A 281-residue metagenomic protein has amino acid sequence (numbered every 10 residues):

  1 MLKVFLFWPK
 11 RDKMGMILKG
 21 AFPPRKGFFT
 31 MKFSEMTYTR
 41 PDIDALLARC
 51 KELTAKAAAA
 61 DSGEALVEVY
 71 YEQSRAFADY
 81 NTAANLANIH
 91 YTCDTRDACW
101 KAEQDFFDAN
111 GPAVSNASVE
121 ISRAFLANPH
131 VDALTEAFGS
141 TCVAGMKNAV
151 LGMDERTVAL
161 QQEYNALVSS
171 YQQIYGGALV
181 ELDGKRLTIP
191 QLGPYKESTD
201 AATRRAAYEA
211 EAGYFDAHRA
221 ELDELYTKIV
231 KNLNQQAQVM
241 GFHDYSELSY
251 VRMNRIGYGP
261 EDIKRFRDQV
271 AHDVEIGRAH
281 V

Functional and structural regions predicted by a protein language model:
L2-W8: Hydrophobic alpha-helical signal peptides and transmembrane signal-/tail-anchor segments that drive secretory-pathway
K3, G20, D108-P112: Residue-level detector of intrinsically disordered, flexible termini and proteolytic processing junctions
P9-K19, T30: Short, positively charged and aromatic/hydrophobic N-terminal segments
G27, M31-R278: A well-structured
